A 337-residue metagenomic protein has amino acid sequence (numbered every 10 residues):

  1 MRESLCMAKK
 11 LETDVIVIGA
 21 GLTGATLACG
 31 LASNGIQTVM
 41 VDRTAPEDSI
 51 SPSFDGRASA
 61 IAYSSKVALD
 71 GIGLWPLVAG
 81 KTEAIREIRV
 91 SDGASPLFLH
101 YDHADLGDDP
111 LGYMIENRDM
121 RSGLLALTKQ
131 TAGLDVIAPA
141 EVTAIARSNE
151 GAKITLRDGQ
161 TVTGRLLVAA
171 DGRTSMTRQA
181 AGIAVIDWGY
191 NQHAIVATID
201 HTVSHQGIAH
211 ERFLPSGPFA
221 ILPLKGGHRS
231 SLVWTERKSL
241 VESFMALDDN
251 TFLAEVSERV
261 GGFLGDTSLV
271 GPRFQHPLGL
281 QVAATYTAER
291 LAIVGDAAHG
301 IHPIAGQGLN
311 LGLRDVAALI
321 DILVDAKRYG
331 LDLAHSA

Functional and structural regions predicted by a protein language model:
K9-L11, K81-A180, W188-H193, D249: Conserved N-terminal helical subregion
T13-M40: N-terminal Rossmann-like FAD-binding beta1-loop-alpha1 element of flavoenzymes
T23, P46, T174: Conserved Rossmann-like nucleotide-cofactor binding loop
A32-F54: Glycine-rich FAD pyrophosphate-binding loop
S53-G93: N-terminal FAD cofactor-binding segment of flavoenzymes
T174-A209, F219, G227-H228, E236-L240 (+1 more regions): Central beta-strand plus flanking loop segment that forms part of the substrate or channel wall within the catalytic
L214-P277: Conserved FAD/dinucleotide-binding core of flavoprotein oxidoreductases
H276-A337: Conserved mid-domain beta->alpha element of the FAD-binding
